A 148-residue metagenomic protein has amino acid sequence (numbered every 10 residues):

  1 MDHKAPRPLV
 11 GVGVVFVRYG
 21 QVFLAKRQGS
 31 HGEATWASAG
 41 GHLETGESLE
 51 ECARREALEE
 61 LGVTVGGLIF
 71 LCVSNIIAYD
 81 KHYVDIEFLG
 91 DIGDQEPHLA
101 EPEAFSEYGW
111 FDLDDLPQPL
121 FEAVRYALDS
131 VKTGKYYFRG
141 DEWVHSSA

Functional and structural regions predicted by a protein language model:
M1-V22, V73, L89: Conserved N-terminal beta-strand and adjoining loop/helix that marks the start of the Nudix/MutT-like hydrolase domain
V10, A34, H82-F88, G109: Short beta-strand micro-motifs in enzyme catalytic cores
R18-E59: Conserved Nudix-box catalytic region and its N-terminal flanking loop in Nudix hydrolases and closely related
Y19-Q21, Q28, D91-E96, L113-D115: Short loop segments at secondary-structure junctions
S30, I76-D80, P102-E103: A short beta-turn/loop motif at secondary-structure boundaries
H31-E33, E103-A148: Nudix hydrolase/Nudix homology domain
T64-C72: A short coil-to-beta-strand element that immediately follows conserved catalytic motifs
S74-P97, V124-K135: Active-site-adjacent beta-strand/loop module that shapes the phosphate/pyrophosphate-binding cleft
